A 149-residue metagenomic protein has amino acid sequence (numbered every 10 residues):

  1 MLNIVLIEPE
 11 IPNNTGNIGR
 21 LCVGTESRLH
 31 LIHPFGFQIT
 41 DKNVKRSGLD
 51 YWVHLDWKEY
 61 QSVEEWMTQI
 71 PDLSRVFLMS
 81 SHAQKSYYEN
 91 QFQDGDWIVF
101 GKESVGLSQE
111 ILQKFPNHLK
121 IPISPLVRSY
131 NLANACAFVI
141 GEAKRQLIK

Functional and structural regions predicted by a protein language model:
M1-I4: Extreme N-terminal starter segment of soluble prokaryotic enzymes
P9, P34, S81: Cofactor-binding loop segments of dinucleotide-utilizing enzymes, especially the Rossmann-like FAD- and NAD(P)+-binding
E10-N17, N131-A133: Amphipathic alpha-helical repeat scaffolds
R28-P34: Short internal beta-strands
D41-L107: S-adenosyl-L-methionine/SAH cofactor-binding core of RNA-modifying enzymes
K114-K149: Structured adenosyl-cofactor binding patch, chiefly the S-adenosyl-L-methionine
